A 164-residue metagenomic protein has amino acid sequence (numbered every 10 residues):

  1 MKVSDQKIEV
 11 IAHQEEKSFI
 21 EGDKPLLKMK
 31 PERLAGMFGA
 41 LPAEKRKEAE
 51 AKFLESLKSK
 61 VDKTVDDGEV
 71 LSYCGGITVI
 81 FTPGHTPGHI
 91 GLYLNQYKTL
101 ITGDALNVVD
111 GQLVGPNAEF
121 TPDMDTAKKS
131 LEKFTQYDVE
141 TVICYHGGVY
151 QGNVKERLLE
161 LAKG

Functional and structural regions predicted by a protein language model:
M1-K63: Active-site HxH/HxHxD metal-binding segment of metal-dependent hydrolases
S18-F19, E69-S72: A short acidic, often aromatic-flanked loop/helix-cap motif at beta-alpha or helix-coil junctions that lines enzyme
F53-S56, K60, V70, G76-P83 (+1 more regions): Metallo-beta-lactamase
K163-G164: Acidic/His-rich, metal-assisted hydrolase cores and their charged scaffolds
